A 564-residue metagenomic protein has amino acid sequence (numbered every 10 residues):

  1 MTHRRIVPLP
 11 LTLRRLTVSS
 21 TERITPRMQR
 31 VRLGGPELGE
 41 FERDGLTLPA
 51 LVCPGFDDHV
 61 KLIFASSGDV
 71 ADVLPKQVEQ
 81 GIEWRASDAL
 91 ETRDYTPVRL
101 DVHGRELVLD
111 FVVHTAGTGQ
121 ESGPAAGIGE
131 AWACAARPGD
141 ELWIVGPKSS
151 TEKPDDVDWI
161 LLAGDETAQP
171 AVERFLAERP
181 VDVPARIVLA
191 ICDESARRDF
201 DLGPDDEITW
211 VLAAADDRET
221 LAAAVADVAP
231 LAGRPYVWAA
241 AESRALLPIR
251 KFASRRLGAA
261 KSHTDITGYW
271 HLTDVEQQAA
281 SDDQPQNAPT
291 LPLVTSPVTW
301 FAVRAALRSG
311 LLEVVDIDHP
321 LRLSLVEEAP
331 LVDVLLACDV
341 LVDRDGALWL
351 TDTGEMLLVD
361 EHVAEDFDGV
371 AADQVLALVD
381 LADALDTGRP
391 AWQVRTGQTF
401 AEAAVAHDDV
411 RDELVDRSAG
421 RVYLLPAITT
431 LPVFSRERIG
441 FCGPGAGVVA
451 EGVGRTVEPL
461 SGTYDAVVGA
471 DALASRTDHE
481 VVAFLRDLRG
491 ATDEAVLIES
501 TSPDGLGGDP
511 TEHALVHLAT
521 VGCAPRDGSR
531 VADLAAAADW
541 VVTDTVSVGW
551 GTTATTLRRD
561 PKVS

Functional and structural regions predicted by a protein language model:
M1-S296, W300-I317, L323-L325, L336-D345 (+4 more regions): Extended, composition-driven regions rather than compact fold-specific motifs
T151, R455-Y464: Short acidic low-complexity segments
V334-R436: Conserved Class I S-adenosyl-L-methionine-dependent methyltransferase catalytic core
F434-V448: Conserved class I S-adenosyl-L-methionine
V468-G469: A conserved beta-strand element that flanks and buttresses the S-adenosyl-L-methionine
A472: Hydrophobic adenine-recognition pocket in adenosine-nucleotide-binding enzymes
S475-A491: A short, conserved alpha-helix within the catalytic core of class I
S500-A538: C-terminal alpha-helical "lid/dimerization" subdomain adjacent to the S-adenosyl-L-methionine
